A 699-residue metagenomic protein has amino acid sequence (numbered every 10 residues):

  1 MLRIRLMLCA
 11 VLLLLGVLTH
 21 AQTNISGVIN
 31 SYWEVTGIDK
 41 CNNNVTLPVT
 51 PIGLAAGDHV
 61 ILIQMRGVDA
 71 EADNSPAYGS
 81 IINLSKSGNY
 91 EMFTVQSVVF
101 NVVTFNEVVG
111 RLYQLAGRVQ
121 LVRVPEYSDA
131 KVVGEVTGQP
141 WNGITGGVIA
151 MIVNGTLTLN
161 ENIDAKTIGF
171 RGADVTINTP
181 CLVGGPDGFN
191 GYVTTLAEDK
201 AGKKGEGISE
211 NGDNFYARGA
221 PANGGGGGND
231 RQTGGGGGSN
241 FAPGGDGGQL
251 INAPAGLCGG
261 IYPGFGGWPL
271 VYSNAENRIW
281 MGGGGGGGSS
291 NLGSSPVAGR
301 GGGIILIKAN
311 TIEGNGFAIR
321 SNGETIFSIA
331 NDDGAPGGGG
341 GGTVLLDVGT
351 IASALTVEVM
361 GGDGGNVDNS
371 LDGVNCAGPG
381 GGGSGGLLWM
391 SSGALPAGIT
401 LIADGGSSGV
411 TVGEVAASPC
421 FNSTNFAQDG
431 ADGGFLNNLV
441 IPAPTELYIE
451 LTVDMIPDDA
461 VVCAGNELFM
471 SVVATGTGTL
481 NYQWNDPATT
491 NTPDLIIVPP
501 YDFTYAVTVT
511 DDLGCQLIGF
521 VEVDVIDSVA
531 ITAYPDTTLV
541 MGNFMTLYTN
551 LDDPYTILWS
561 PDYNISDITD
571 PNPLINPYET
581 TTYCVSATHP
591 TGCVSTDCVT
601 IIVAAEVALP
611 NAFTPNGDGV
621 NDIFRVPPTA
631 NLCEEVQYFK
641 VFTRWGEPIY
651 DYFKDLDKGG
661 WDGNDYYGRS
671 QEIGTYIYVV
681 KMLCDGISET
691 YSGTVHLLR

Functional and structural regions predicted by a protein language model:
Q22-N89, V98, V102-N106, V136-G146 (+3 more regions): Autoprocessing Asn-cyclization modules and mimics
D129, G138-L345, V359-L387, D404-P444: Glycine-centric low-complexity/flexibility signal
Y448-P457, S528-P535, E606-N611: Proline-enriched interdomain boundary motifs that mark the N-terminal boundary and often initiate the first structured
C463, D512-I518, S566-D567, P590-T596 (+1 more regions): Short, exposed coil/turn segments at beta-strand boundaries within extracellular/luminal domains
G465-T475, G542-L551, D622-P627: A short beta-strand segment in extracellular, disulfide-stabilized domains
A474-D486, L551-Y563: Solvent-exposed loop segments of extracellular immunoglobulin-like
T492-A506, T569-Y583, G659: Solvent-exposed segments in extracellular or luminal domains encompassing
I602-R699: Short loop/turn motifs at secondary-structure boundaries
